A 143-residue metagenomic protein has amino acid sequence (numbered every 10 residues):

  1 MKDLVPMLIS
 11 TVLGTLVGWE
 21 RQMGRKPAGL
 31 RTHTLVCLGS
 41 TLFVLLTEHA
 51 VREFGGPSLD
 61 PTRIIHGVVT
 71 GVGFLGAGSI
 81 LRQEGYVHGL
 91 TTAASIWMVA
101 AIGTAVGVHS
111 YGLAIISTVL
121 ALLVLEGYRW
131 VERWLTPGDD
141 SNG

Functional and structural regions predicted by a protein language model:
M1-I64, G107-I116, E132-G138, N142-G143: Alpha-helical transmembrane segments and their membrane-interface boundaries that form or gate the permeation pathway
V12-E20, G71-G78, G103: Hydrophobic transmembrane alpha-helices of secondary-active transporters and Na+-translocating membrane complexes
R21, A93-S110: Interfacial segments of multi-pass membrane proteins
E48-H49, I65-L75: Ligand-binding beta-strand-loop-alpha-helix segment within the catalytic cores of soluble metabolic enzymes
P61, I80-T91: Short, amphipathic, aromatic/basic-enriched membrane-interface segments that mark the entry/exit of transmembrane
T70-F74, T91-I96: Hydrophobic alpha-helical membrane segments
F74, V99-A100, L125-E126: Hydrophobic transmembrane alpha-helices of multi-pass small-molecule transporters
L120-W130: Alpha-helical transmembrane segments and their membrane-interface exit regions
